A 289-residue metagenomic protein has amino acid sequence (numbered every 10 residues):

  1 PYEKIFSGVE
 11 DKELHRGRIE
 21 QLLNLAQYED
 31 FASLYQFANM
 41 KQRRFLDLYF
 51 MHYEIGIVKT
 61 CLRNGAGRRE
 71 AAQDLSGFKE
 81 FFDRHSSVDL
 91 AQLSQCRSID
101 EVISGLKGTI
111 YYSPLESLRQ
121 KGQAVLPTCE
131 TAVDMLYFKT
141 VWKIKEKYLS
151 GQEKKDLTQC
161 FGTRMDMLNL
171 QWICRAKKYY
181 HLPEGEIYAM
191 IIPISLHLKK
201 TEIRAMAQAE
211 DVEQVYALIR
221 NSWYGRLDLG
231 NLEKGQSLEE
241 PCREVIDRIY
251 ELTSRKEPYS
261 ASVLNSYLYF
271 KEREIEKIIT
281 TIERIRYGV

Functional and structural regions predicted by a protein language model:
P1-V289: Extended alpha-helical surfaces
